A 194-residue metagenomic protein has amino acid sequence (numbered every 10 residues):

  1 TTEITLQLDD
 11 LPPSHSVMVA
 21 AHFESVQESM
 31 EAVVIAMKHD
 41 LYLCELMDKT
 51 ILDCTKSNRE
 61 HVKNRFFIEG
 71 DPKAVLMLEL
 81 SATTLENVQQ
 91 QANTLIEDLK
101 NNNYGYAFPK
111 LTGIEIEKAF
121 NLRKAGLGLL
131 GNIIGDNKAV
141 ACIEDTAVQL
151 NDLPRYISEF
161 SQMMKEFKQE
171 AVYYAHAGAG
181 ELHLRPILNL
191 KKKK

Functional and structural regions predicted by a protein language model:
T1-K194: Noncatalytic alpha-helical scaffold of FAD-dependent oxidoreductases
